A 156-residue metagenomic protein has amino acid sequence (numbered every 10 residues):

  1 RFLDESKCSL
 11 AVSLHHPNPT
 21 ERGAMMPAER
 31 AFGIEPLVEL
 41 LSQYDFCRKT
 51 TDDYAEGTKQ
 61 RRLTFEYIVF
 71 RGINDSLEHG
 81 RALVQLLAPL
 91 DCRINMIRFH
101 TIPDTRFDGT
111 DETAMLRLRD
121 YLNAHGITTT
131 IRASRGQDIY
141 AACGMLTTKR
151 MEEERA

Functional and structural regions predicted by a protein language model:
R1-H125: Conserved AdoMet/S-adenosylmethionine-binding subsite of the radical SAM
K49, D53, T130, M151-R155: Residue-level signal for secondary-structure boundary elements
N123-Q137: Conserved phosphate-binding/catalytic loops in two-lobed NTP-binding clefts
S134-A156: Radical SAM enzyme core and accessory elements
